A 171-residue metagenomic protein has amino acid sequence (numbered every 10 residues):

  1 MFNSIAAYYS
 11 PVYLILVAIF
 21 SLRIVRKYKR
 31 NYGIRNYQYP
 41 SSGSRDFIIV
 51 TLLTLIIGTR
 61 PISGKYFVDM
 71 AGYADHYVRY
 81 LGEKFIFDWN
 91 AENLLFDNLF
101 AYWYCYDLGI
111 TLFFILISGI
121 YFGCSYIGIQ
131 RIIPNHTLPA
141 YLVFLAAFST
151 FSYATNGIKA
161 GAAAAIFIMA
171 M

Functional and structural regions predicted by a protein language model:
M1-L53: Start-transfer (signal-anchor) and selected internal transmembrane alpha helices of multi-pass inner/ER membrane
A18-I34, G58-P61, I129-I133, A170-M171: Structural signal for the C-terminal ends of transmembrane alpha-helices and the immediately following loop
Y37, S44-D46, V50, I57-K84: Extracytoplasmic loop-helix module adjacent to an early transmembrane segment
A71-L108: Short hydrophobic/aromatic helix or loop-helix immediately within or flanking a transmembrane segment in polytopic
L116-I133: Transmembrane-helix motifs of polytopic, lipid-linked glycan transferases
I129-A147: Transmembrane-helix signature of polytopic, membrane-embedded enzymes that assemble or transfer cell-envelope glycans
A154-G161: Short acidic/glycine- and proline-prone juxtamembrane loop motifs at membrane-interface regions of multi-pass membrane
A162-M171: Specific aromatic-rich, kink-prone transmembrane helix
